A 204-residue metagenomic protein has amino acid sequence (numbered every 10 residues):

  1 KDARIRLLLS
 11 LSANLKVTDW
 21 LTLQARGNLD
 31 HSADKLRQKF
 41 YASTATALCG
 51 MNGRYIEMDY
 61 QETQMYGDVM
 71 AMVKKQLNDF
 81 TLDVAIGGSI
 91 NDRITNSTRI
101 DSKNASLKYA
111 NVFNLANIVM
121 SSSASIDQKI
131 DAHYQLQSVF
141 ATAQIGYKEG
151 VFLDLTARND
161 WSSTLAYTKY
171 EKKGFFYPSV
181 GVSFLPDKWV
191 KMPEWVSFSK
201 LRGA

Functional and structural regions predicted by a protein language model:
K1, Q38-G53, N96-I126: Surface-exposed loop/turn segments flanking beta-strands in extracellular/periplasmic regions
R4-L77, T81, Y134-Y167, E171-K188: Surface-exposed extracellular loop regions of Gram-negative outer-membrane beta-barrel proteins
L7, N117-S138: Outer-membrane beta-barrel signature, preferentially recognizing the C-terminal barrel domain of Gram-negative
D30, G88-N96, D160-W161: Short, internal active-site loops enriched in acidic
S89-R93, L185, A204: Short glycine-rich beta-strand segments
W189-A204: Outer-membrane beta-barrel translocator/channel fold
